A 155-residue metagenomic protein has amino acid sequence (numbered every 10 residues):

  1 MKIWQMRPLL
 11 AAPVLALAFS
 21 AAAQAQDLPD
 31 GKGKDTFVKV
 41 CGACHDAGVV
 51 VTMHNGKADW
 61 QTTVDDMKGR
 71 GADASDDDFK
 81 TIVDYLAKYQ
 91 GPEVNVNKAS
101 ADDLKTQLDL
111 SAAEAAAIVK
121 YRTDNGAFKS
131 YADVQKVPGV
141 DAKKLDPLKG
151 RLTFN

Functional and structural regions predicted by a protein language model:
P8-S20: Bacterial N-terminal signal peptides
A23-A25: Boundary at the C-terminal end of the N-terminal hydrophobic targeting segment
D27-A43, Q61: Sequence/structural segment immediately N-terminal to covalent heme-attachment motifs in c-type and related
K34, D46-A72: Gly/Gly-Pro-rich "capping" loops immediately C-terminal to redox-active cysteine motifs in periplasmic/lumenal
V38-A47, I82, L86: The canonical Cys-X-X-Cys-His
A47, Q107, S111-K129: Amphipathic, charged-and-aliphatic alpha-helical interface segments that function as noncatalytic docking
G71-G91: Short, structured interface segments
T81-L86, D141-N155: Alpha-helical interaction/regulatory segments in DNA maintenance proteins
